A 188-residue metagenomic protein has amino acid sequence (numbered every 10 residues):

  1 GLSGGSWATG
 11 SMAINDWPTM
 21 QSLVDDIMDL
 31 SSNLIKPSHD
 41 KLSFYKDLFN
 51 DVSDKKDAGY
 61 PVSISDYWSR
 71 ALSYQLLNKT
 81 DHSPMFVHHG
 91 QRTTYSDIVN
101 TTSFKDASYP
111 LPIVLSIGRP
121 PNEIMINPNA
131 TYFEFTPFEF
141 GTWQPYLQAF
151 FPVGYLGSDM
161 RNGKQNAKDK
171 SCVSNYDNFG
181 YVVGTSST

Functional and structural regions predicted by a protein language model:
G4-T188: Patatin-like phospholipase A catalytic core
